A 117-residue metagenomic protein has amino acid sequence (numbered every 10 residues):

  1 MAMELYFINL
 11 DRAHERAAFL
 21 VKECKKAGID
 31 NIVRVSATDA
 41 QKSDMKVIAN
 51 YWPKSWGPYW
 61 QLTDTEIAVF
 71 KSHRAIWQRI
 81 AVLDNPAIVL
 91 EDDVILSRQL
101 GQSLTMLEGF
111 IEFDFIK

Functional and structural regions predicted by a protein language model:
A2-L90, V94-K117: An acidic/histidine-cluster motif and surrounding catalytic segment that typifies divalent-metal-assisted enzyme active
